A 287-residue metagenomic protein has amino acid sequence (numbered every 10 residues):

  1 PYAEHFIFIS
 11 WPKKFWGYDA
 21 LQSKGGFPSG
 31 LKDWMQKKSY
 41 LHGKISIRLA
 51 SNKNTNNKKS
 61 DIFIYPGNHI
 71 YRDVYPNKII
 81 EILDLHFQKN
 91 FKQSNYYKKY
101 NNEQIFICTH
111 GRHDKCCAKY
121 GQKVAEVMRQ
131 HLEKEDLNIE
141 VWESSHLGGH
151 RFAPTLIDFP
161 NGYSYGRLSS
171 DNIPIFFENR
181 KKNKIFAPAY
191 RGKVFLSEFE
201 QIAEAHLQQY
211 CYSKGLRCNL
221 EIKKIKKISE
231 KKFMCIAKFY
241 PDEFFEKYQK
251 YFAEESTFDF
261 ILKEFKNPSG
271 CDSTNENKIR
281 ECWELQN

Functional and structural regions predicted by a protein language model:
P1-N287: Histidine/cysteine-enriched polar flanking segments
